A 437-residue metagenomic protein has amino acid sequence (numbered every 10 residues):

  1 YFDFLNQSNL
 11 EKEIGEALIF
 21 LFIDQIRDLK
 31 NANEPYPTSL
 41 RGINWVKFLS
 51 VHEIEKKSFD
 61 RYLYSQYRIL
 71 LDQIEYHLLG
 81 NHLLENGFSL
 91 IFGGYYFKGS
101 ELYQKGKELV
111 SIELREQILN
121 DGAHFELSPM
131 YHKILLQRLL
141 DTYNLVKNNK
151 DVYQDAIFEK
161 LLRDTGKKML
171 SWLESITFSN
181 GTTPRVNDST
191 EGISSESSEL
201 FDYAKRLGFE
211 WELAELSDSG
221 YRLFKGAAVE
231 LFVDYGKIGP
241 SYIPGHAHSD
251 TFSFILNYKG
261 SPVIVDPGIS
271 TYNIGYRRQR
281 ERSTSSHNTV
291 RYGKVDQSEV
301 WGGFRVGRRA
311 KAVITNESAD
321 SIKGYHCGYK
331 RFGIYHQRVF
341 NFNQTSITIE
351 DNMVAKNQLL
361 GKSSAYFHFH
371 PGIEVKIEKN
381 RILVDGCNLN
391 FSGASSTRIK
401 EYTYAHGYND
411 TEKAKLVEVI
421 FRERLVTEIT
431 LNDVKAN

Functional and structural regions predicted by a protein language model:
Y1-G166: Aromatic-lined, polymer-binding surfaces characteristic of secreted/periplasmic polysaccharide-degrading enzymes
F2, S39, F252-F254, N288 (+1 more regions): Residue-level detector of short, conserved catalytic/binding motifs and their immediate flanks
F4, L90, L173, D351 (+1 more regions): A residue-level signal for conserved active-site and pocket-lining positions in enzyme catalytic cores
N33, T38, P244, H248 (+1 more regions): Short alpha-helix boundary/capping segments
E85, A247-T251, S285-H287: Short, solvent-exposed loop/turn segments at the edges of secondary structure
A123-I269, V313-E317, K323: Carbohydrate-active enzyme catalytic cores, enriched for enzymes that act on polyanionic acidic polysaccharides
Y272-N437: CBM-like, beta-strand-rich accessory domains located in the C-terminal region of large, secreted polysaccharide-active
